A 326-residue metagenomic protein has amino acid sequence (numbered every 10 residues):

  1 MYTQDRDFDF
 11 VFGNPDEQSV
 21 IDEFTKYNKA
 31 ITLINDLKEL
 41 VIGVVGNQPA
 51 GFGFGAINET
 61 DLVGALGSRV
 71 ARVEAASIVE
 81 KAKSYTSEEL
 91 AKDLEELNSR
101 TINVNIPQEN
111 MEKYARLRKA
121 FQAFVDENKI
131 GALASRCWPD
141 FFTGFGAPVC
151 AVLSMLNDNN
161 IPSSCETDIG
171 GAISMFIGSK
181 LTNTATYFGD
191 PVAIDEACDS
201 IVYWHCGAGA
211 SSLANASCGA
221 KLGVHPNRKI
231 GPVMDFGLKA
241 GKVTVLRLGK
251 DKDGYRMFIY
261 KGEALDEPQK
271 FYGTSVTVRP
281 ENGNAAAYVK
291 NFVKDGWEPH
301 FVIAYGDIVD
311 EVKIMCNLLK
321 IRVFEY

Functional and structural regions predicted by a protein language model:
M1-T184: Conserved, well-structured core segments that form the ligand-binding/active-site neighborhood of functional domains
T3-V11, Q18-S19, N35, W204-H225 (+1 more regions): Amphipathic, soluble alpha/beta structural segments
L33, G64-S68, K92-E95, S154-N157 (+6 more regions): Short, surface-exposed linear patches
N47-A50, W138-D140, A193, A208-A210 (+2 more regions): Short, glycine-/Ser/Thr-/acidic-enriched flexible segments
A71-V73, F188, F324-Y326: Short, surface-exposed acidic
G144-G146, V152, N183, S200-Y203 (+2 more regions): Long C-terminal subdomains/extensions of small-metabolite kinases
N160-F271: C-terminal catalytic subdomain
K229-Y326: Extended hydrophobic packing segments that form well-structured cores
